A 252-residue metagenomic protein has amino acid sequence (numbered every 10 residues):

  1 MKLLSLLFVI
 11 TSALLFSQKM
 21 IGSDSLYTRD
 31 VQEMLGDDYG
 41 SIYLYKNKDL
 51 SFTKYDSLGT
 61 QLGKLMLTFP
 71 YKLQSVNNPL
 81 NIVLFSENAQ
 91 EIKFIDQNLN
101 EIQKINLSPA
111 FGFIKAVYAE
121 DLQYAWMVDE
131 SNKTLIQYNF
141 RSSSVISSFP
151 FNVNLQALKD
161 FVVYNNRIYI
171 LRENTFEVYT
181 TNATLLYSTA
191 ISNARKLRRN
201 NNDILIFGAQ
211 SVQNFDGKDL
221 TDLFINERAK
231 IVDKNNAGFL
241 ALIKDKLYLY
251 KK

Functional and structural regions predicted by a protein language model:
M1-G22: Bacterial Sec-dependent N-terminal signal peptides
K19-N81, E87-A89: Start-of-domain marker
K19-Y27, L58-M66, E101-S108, S143-V153 (+2 more regions): A short beta-strand motif characteristic of beta-propeller blades
T28-D37, F69-V76, F111-E120, L155-N165 (+2 more regions): Repeated scaffold domains used in trafficking and secretory/extracellular systems, primarily beta-propellers
E33-N47, L80-S86, L122-D129, V162-L171 (+5 more regions): Short beta-strand elements that form the blades of beta-propeller/WD-repeat-like and other beta-sheet-rich scaffold
T53, E91-K93, T134-I136, E177-V178 (+2 more regions): WD40 beta-propeller blade core
Y55-D56, S86, I95-D96, D129 (+4 more regions): Structural recognition of the beta-propeller blade-terminating site
L107-F161: Hydrophobic, well-structured mid-protein blocks that either form specific transmembrane helices
